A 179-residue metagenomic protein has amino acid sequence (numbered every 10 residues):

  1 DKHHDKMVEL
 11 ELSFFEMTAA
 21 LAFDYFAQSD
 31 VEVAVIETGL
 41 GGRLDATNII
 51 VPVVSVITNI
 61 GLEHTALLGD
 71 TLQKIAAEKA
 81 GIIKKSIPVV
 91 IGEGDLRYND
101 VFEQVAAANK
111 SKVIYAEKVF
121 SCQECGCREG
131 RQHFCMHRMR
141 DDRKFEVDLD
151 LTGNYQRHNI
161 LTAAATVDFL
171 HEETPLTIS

Functional and structural regions predicted by a protein language model:
D1-I50, A66-L68, L96-R97: ATP-dependent carboxylate-amine ligase catalytic core
D1-L12, G69-A76, I87-S179: Adenine nucleotide phosphate-binding catalytic loops in nucleotide-utilizing enzymes
G39-L40, N59-G61: Short glycine-/small-residue-rich Rossmann-like dinucleotide-binding loops
N48-N59: Inter-motif core of Ras-like GTPase G domains
I60-E63, K118-F120: Short, acidic/turn-prone active-site loops that include or flank metal/cofactor- and phosphate-binding residues
A80: Bacterial c-di-GMP phosphodiesterase catalytic domain signature
